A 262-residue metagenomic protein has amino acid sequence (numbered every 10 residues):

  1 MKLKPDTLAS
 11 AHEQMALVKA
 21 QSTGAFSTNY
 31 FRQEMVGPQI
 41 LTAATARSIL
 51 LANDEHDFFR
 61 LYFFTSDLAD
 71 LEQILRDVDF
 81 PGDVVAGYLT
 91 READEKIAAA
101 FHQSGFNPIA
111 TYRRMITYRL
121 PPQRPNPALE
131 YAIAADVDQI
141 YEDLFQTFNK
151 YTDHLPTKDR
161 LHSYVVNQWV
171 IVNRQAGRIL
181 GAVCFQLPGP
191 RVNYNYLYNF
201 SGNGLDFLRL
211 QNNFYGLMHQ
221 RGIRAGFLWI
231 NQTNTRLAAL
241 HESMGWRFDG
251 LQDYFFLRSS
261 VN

Functional and structural regions predicted by a protein language model:
M1, P38-I40, S104-P108, Q168 (+1 more regions): Short glycine-aromatic motifs
M1-S27, Y112, P122-H154: Short amphipathic alpha-helix that is part of the acyltransferase structural core
K2-N29, L71-I97: An N-terminal domain-start capping segment
V18-T42, K150-W169, R174: Active-site rim helix/loop that mediates acceptor-substrate recognition in acyltransferases
S22-D79, R178-G204: Conserved donor-binding loop and adjoining core beta-sheet/short helix segment in diverse acyl/aminoacyl transferases
R32, R119-A128, H162-S163, G189: Inter-domain helical "communication" segments and dimerization helices that couple sensory or membrane-embedded modules
T65-N126, L210-N213, F227-V261: Acyl-donor-binding surface of acyltransferase catalytic domains
Y164-A225: Glycine/small-residue-rich hydrophobic helix-like segments
